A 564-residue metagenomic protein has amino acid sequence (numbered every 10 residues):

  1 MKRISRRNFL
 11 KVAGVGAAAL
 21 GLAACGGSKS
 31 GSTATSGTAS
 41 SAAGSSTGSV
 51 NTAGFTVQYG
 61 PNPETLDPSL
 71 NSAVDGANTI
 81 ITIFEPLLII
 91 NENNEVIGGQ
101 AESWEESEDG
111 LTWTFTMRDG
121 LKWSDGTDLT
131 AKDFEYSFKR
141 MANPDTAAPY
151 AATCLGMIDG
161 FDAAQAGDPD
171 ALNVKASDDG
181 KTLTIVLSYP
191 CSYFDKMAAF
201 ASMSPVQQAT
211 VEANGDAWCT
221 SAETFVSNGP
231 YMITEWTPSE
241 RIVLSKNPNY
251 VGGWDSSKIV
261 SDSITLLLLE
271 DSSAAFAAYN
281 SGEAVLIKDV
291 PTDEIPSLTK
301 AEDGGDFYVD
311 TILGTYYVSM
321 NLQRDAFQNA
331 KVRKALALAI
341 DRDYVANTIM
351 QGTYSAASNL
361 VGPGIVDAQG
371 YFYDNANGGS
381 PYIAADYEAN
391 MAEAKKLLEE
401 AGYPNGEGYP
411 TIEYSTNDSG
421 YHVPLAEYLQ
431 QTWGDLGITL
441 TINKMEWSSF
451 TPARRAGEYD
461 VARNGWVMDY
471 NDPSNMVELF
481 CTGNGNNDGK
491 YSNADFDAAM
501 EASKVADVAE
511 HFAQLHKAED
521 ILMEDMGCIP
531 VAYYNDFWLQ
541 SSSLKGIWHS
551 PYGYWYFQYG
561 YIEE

Functional and structural regions predicted by a protein language model:
V15, T237, A339-F372, G420-Q430 (+1 more regions): Detector for C-terminal structural segments
Q58-E108, V226: N-terminal lobe/hinge region of extracytoplasmic solute-binding protein
N91, E95, P169, L187-S256 (+2 more regions): Gly/Pro-rich hinge or "lid" segments in bacterial periplasmic/extracellular proteins
E102-Y150, T184, A326-Q328: Aromatic- and charge-enriched surface segment that lines or borders ligand/interaction sites
T116, E135, P149-A209, E235: Surface-exposed binding/hinge segments that line and control ligand-binding clefts or catalytic entry sites
D216, N249-S297, T439: Ligand-site clamp/hinge motif
P238, Y387-M391, L397-M468, D536: Ligand/substrate-recognition segments at binding pockets and active sites
A356-E400, S419-H422: Structural transition elements
